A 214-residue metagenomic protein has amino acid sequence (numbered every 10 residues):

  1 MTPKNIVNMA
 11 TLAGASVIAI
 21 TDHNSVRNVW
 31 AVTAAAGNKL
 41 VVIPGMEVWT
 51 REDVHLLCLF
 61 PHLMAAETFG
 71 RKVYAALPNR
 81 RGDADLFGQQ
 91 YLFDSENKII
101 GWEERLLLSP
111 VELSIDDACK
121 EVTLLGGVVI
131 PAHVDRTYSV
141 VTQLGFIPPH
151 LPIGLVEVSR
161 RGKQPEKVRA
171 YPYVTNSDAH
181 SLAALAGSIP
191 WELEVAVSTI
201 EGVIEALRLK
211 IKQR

Functional and structural regions predicted by a protein language model:
M1-M9, G14, V26-T68, K120 (+1 more regions): Charged catalytic cores and adjacent phosphate/nucleic-acid-binding surfaces used for phosphate/nucleic-acid chemistry
N8-I18, R80-Q89, L108-S114, V128-V134: Short low-complexity stretches enriched in small and charged residues
I18-T21, S25: Ser/Thr-glycine-rich phosphate-binding loops at phosphate-binding pockets of nucleotides, nucleotide cofactors
D22, D53, D83-D85, D94 (+3 more regions): Acidic-enriched, low-complexity/disordered segments with a strong bias for Aspartate over Glutamate
F60-E103: Active-site gating loops and adjacent loop-to-helix segments of metal-dependent hydrolytic enzymes
Q89-L125: Alpha-helix-centered segments that form part of catalytic cores
